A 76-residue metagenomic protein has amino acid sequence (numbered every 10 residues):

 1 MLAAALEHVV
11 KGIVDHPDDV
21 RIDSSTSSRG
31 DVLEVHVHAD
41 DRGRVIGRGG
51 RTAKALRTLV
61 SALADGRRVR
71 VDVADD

Functional and structural regions predicted by a protein language model:
M1-D41, K54-D76: RNA-contacting regions in translation and RNA-metabolism proteins, encompassing KH/S1 modules where present
I46-G50: Glycine-centered tight-turn and secondary-structure capping sites
